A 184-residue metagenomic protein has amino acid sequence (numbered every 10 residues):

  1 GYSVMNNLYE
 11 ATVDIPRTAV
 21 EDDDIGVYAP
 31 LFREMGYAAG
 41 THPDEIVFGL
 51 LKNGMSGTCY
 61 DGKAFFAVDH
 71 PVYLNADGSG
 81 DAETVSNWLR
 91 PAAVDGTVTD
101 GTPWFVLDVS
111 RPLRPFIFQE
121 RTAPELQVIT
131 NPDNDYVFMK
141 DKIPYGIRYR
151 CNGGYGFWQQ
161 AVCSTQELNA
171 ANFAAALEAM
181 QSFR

Functional and structural regions predicted by a protein language model:
G1-F48, K140, I147-N152: Flexible, glycine/threonine- and acidic-rich loop/arm segments that mediate assembly and lattice contacts in viral
Y2, T18, T58, K63 (+1 more regions): Flexible, active-site-adjacent loop/turn segments at secondary-structure boundaries
S3-M5, E10, M55, G96 (+1 more regions): Homeobox/homeodomain signature
P16, K52, D108-S110: Helix N-cap / beta->alpha transition motif
A19, D23-D24, L51, A64 (+2 more regions): Solvent-exposed, flexible loop/coil residues
L31-R33, A38, N53-M55, P124 (+1 more regions): Generic alpha-helical propensity signal that fires on short helical segments and nearby coil/disordered stretches
D44-F66: Short, glycine/acidic-rich hinge or "gate" loops at secondary-structure transitions that mediate conformational
D69-R184: Sequence/fold signature of self-assembling virion shell proteins
